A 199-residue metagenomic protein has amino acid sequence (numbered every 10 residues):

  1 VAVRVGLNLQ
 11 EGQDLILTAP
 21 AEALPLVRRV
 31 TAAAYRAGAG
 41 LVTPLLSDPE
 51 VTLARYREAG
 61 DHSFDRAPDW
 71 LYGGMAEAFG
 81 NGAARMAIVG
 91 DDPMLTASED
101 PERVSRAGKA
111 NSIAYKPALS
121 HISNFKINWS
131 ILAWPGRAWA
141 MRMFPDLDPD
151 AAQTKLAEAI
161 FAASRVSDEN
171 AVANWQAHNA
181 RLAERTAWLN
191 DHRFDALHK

Functional and structural regions predicted by a protein language model:
V1-K199: Active-site bordering "gate/hinge" segments that shape substrate access to catalytic or cofactor-binding pockets
